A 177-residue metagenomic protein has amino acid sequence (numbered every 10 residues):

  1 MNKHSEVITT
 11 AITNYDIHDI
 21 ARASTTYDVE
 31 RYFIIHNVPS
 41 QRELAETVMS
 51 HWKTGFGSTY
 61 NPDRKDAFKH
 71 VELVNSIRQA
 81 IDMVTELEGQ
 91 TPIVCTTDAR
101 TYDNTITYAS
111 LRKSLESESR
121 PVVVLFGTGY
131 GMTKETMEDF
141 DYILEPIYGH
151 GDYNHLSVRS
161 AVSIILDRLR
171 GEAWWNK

Functional and structural regions predicted by a protein language model:
M1-A99, S163-N176: RNA substrate-binding interface of SAM-dependent RNA methyltransferases
E30, P92, P121-V122, D141: Conserved acidic residues
Q41-L44, D103-N104, M132, Y153-N154: Secondary-structure boundary/capping motif
T47-M49, Y108-R112, E138-D141, R159: Short, glycine/charged-enriched secondary-structure capping and boundary segments
F68, G89, S117-S119, M137-E138: Short, well-ordered coil/turn elements that cap or connect secondary structure elements
K69-N75, R100-I106, G151-L156: Short, exposed beta-strand "edge-strand" segments with a Pro/Gly-rich flavor and a Y/T-containing core
C95-T136, P146: Long, charge-patterned amphipathic alpha-helical coiled-coil/hairpin "stalk" segments used as oligomerization
Y130-K177: Structured adenosyl-cofactor binding patch, chiefly the S-adenosyl-L-methionine
